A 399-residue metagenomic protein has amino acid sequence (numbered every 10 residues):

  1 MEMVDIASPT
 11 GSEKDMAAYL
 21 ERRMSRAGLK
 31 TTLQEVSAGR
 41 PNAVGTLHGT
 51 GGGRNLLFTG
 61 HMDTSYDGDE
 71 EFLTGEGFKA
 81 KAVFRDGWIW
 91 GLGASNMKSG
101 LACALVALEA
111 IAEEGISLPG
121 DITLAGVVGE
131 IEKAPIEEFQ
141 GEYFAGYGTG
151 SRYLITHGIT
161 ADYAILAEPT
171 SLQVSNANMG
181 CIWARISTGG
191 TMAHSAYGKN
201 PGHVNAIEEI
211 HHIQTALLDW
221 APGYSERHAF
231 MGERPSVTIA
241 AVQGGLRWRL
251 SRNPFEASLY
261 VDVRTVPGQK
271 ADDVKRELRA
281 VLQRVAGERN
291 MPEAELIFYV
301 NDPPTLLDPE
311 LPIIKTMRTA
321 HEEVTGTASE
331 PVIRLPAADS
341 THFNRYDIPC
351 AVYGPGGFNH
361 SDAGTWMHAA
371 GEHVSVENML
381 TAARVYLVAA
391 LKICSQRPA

Functional and structural regions predicted by a protein language model:
M1-A94, E113-L118, G357: Acidic/His- and Gly-rich active-site-bordering loop/insert found across diverse amide/peptide-bond hydrolases
M3, A7, E168, I210 (+1 more regions): Residue-level signal for inorganic ion chemistry
T59-H61, A125-V127, I165-E168, S187 (+1 more regions): Short beta-strand segments
L73, I116, S175-C181, L250-P254 (+1 more regions): Short glycine/proline-enriched loop/turn "hinge" motifs that connect secondary-structure elements and lie
I89-A102, G115, V204-I207, H373-L380: Short, conserved micro-motifs enriched in small and acidic residues
M97-M179, P398: Acidic/histidine-rich catalytic neighborhood of metal-dependent amide-processing enzymes
R185-A399: Metal-dependent amide/peptide-bond hydrolase catalytic core, centered on the "pita-bread" metallohydrolase fold
